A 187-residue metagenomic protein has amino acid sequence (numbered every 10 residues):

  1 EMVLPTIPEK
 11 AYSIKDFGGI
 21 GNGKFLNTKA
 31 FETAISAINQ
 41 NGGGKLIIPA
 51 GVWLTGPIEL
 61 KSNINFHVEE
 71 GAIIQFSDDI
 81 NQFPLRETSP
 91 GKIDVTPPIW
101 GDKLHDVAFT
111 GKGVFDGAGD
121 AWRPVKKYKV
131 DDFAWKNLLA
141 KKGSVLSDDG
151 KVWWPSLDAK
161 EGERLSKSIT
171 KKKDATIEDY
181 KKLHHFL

Functional and structural regions predicted by a protein language model:
E1-L187: Extracellular/periplasmic carbohydrate-active domains that bind, remodel, or depolymerize complex polysaccharides
